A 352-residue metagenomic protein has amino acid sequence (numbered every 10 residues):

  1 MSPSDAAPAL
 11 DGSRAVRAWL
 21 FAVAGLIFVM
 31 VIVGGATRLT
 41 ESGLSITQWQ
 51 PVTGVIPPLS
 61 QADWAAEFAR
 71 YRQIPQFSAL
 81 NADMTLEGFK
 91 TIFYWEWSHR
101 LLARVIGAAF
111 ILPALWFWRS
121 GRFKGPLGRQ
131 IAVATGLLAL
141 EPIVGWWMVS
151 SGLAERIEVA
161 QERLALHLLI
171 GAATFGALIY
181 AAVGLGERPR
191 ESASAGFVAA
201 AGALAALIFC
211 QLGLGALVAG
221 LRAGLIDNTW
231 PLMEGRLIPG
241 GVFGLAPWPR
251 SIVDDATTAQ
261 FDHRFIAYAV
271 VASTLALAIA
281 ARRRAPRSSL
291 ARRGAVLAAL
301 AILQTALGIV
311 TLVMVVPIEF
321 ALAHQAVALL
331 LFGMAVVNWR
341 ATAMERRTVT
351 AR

Functional and structural regions predicted by a protein language model:
M1-R352: Polytopic transmembrane helical bundles with strong interfacial aromatic enrichment
